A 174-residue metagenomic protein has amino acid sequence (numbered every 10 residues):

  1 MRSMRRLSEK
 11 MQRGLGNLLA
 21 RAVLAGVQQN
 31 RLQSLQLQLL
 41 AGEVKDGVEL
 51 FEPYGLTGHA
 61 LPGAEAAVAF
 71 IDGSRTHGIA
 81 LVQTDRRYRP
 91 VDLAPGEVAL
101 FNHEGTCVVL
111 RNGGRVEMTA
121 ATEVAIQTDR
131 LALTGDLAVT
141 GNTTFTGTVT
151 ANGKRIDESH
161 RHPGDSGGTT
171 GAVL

Functional and structural regions predicted by a protein language model:
M1-N112, T170-L174: Exposed beta-strand/loop interface patches that mediate assembly or binding
V27, A66, D129, P163-D165: Generic structural signal for bulky hydrophobic/aromatic residues embedded in well-ordered secondary structure
L50, L100, N142, P163-S166: Short, flexible coil/turn micro-motifs enriched in small/turn-prone residues
G63, V108-L110, V116-L133, L137-I156 (+1 more regions): Low-complexity, small-hydrophobic/phenylalanine-enriched stretches that adopt extended beta/coil conformations used
E158-L174: Protruding loop/beta-arch "assembly-hinge" segments enriched in small, turn-prone residues
